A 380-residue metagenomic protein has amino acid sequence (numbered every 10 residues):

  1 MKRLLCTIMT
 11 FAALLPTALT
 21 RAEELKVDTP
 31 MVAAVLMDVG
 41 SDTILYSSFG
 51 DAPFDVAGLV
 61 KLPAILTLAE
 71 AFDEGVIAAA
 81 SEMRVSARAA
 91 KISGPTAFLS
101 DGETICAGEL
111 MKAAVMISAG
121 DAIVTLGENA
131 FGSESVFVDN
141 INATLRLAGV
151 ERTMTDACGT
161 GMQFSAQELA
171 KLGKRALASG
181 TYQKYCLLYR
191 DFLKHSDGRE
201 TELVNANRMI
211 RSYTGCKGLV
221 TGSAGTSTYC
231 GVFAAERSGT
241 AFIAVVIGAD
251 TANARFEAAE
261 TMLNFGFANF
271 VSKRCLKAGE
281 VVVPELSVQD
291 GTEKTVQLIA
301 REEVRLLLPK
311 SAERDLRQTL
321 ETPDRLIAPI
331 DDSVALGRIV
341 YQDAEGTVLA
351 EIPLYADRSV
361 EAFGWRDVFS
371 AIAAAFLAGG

Functional and structural regions predicted by a protein language model:
K2-T10: Sec-dependent signal peptide recognition, specifically the positively charged N-region followed immediately by
M9, A13-T17: Hydrophobic core
L15-P16, E74, R274: Residues in and immediately flanking transmembrane alpha helices
T17-T20, C216: N-terminal targeting leader peptides, primarily classical Sec-type signal peptides for secretion
T20-Q167, K171-G180: Active-site-adjacent loops and short helices of periplasmic peptidoglycan-processing enzymes
L147-V150, M162-G380: Domain-terminus/edge residues, biased toward the C-terminal soluble/receptor-binding domains of extracytoplasmic
